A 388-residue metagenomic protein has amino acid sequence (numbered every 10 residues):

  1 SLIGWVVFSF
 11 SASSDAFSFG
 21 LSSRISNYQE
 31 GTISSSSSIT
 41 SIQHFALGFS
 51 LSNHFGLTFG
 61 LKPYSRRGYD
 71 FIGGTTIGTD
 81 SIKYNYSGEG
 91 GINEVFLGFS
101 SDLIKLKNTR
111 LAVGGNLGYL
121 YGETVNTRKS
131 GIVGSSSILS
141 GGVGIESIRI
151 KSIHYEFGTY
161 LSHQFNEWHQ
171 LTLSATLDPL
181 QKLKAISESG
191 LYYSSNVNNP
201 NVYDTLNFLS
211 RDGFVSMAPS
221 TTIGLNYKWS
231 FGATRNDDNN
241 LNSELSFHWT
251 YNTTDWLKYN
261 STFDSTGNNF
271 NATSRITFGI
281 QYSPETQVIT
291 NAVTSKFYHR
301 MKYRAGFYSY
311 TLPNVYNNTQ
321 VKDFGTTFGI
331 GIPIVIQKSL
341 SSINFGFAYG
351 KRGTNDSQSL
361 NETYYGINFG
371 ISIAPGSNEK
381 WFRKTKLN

Functional and structural regions predicted by a protein language model:
S1-N388: Subset of outer-membrane beta-barrel
